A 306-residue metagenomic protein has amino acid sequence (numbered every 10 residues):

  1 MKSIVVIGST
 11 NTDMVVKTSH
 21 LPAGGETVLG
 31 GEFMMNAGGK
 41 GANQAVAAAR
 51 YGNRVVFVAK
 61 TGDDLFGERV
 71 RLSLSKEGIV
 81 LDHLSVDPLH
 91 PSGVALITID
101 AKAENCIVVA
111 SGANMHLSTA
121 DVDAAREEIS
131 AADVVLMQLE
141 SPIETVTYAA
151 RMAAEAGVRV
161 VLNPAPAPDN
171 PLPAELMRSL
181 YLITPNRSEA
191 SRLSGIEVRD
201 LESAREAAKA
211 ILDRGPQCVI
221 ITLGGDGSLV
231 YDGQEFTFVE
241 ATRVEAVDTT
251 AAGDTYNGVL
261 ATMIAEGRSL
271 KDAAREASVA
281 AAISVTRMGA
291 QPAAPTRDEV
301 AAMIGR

Functional and structural regions predicted by a protein language model:
M1-K60, L65-I79, E245-V247: Glycine-rich phosphate/adenosyl-contacting loop at the front of the ribokinase-like
M1-V5, A174, L201-R306: Conserved phosphate-binding/catalytic region of the ribokinase-like
I7, E32, V58-D63, D82-S92 (+2 more regions): Beta-strand->loop->alpha-helix junctions that form or flank phosphate-binding loops in nucleotide-handling enzymes
V46, V94-T98, C106, G227-Y231: Short beta-strand scaffold segments in enzyme catalytic cores
V46-R54, I99, M263-G267: Alpha-helix C-terminal capping segments
H83-D87, I97-V134, L139: Conserved phosphate-binding/catalytic loop of the ribokinase/pfkB sugar-kinase fold
T147-F236: Conserved phosphate/ATP/ADP-binding segment of small-molecule kinases
